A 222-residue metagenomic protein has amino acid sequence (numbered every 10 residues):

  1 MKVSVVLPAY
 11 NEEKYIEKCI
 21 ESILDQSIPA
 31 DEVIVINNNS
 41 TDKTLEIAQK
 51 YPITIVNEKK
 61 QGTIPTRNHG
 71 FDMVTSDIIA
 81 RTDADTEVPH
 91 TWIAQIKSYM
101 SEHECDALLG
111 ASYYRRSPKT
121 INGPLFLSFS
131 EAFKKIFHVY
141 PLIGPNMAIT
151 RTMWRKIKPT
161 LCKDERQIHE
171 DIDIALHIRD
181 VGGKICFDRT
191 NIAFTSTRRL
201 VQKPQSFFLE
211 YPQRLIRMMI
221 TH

Functional and structural regions predicted by a protein language model:
K2-S4, E32, D173: Cell-envelope/extracellular polymer assembly enzymes that use nucleotide-activated donors
E21-A30: Short, acidic, metal-binding catalytic loop of nucleotide-sugar glycosyltransferases
S22, N37-L45, T86: A conserved acidic beta->alpha catalytic loop
E58-V74: Glycine-rich, basic loop-to-helix element that forms the pyrophosphate-binding segment of sugar-nucleotide handling
S76-E87: Short beta-strand-to-loop acidic/aromatic patch adjacent to the donor-nucleotide binding site
T91-T120: Conserved donor NDP-sugar-binding/catalytic core segment of glycosyltransferases
G110-I143: Short, flexible, basic/aromatic active-site loop/helix in glycosyltransferases
R166-I174: Acidic donor-binding loop at a coil-to-helix junction in glycosyltransferase catalytic cores that engages
